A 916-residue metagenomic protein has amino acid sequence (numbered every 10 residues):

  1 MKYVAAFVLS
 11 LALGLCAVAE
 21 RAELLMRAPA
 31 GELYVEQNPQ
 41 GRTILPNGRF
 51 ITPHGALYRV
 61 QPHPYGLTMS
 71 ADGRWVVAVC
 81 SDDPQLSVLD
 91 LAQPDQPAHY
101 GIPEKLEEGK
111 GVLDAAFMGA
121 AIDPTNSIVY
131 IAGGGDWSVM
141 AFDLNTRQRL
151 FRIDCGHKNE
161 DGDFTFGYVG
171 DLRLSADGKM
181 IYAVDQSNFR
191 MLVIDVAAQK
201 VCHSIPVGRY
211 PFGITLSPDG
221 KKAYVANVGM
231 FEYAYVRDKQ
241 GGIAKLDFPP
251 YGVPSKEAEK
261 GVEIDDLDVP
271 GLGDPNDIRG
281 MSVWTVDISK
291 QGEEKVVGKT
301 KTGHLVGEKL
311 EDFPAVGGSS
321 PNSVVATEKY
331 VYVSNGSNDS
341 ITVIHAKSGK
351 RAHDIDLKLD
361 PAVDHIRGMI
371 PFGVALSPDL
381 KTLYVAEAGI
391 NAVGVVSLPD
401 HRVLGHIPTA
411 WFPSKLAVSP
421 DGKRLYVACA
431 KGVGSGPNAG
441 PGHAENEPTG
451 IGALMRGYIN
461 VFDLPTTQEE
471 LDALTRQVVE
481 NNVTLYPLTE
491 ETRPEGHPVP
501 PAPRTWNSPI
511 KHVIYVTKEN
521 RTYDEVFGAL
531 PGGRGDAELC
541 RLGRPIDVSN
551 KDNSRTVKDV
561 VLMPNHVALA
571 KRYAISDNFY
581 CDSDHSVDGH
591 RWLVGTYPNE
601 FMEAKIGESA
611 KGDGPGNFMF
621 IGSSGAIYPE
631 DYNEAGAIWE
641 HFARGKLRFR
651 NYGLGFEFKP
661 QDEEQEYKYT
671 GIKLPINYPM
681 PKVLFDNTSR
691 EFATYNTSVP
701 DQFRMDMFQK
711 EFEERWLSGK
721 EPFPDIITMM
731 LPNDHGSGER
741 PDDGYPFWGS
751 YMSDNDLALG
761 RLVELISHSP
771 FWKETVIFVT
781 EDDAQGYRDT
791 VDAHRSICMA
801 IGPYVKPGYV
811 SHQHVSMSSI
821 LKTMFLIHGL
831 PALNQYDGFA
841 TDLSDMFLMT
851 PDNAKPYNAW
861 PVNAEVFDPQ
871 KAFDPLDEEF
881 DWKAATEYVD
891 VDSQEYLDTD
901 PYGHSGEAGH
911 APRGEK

Functional and structural regions predicted by a protein language model:
R21-P53, L471-L488: Blade/loop signatures of beta-propeller domains
M26-V35, A226-G280, A430-L454: Short, conserved, GDST-rich strand-edge loop motifs in beta-rich repeat architectures
I44, A56, Y100-V112, F151-F164 (+3 more regions): Surface-exposed loop and turn segments in beta-propeller and other repeat-based domains that flank or scaffold
A71-D72, P124-N126, A176-D177, P218-G220 (+3 more regions): Residue-level detector of Asp-centered blade-edge/turn motifs that repeat once per structural unit in beta-propeller
S81, G134, Q186, V228-M230 (+3 more regions): Short loop/turn segments immediately following the C-termini of beta-strands
T475-K916: N-terminal pro-sequences and low-complexity stem/linker regions of secreted or lumenal proteins
